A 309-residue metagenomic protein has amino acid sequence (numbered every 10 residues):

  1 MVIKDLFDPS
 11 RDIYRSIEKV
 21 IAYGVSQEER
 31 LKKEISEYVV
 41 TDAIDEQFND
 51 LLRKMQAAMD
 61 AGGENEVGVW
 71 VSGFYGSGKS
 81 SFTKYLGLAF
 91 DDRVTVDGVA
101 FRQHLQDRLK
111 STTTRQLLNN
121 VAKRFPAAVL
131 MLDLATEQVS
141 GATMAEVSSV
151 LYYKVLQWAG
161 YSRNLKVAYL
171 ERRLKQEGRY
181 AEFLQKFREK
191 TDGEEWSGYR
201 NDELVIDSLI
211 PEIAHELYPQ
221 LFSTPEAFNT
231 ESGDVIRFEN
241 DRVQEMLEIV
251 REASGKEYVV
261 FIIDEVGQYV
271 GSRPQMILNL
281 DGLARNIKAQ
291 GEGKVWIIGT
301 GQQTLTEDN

Functional and structural regions predicted by a protein language model:
M1-S77, T83-K84, L88-F90, Q106-D107 (+1 more regions): Walker A/P-loop-proximal flanking segment of P-loop NTPase domains
I13-Y14, A135-S140, G267-Q268, Q302-E307: Conserved nucleotide-binding/hydrolysis micro-motifs of P-loop NTPases
I35-L52, K79-F82, S140-L151, E231-M246 (+2 more regions): Phosphate/oxyanion-binding active-site loops and adjacent basic polyanion-contact surfaces
V69-F74, S81-E203, Q303: P-loop NTPase motor core
A122, N164-V260: Mid-core helix/loop region of P-loop NTP-binding domains shared across ATPases and GTPases
D133, R251-P274: Conserved P-loop NTPase "ATPase switch" module shared by AAA+ and STAND
E245-R251, N279-W296: Substrate-engagement module of ASCE P-loop NTPases
V260-D264, E292-Q302, E307: Structural recognition of the conserved hydrophobic beta-strand(s) that form the central parallel beta-sheet of P-loop
